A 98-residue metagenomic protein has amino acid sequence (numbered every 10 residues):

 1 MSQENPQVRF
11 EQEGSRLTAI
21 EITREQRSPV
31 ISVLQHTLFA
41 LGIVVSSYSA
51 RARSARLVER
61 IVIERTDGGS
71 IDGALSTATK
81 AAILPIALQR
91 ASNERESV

Functional and structural regions predicted by a protein language model:
M1-V98: A conserved regulatory-domain signal marking ACT and ACT-like small-molecule sensing domains and adjacent regulatory
